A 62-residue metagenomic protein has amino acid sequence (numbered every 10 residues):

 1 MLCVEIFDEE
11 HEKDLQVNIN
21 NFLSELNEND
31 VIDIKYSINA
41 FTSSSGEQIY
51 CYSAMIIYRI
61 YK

Functional and structural regions predicted by a protein language model:
M1-E10: Short amphipathic
L15: Surface-exposed ligand/attachment interfaces on beta-rich extracellular proteins
F22-E25: Conserved short hydrophobic interaction patches
E28-Y36, A40: Short, mixed-charge low-complexity intrinsically disordered segments
T42-E47: Short proline/glycine-enriched turn/loop segments at secondary-structure junctions
Q48-K62: C-terminal edge-of-domain segments
